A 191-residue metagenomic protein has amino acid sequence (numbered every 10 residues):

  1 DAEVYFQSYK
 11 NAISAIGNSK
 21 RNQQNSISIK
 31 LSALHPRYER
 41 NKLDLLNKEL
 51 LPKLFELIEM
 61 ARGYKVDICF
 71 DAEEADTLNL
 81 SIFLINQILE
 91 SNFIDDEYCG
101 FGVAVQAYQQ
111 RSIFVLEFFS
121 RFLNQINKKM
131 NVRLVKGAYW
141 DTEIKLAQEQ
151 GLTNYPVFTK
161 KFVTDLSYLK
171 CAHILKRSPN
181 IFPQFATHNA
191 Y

Functional and structural regions predicted by a protein language model:
D1-Y191: Positively charged, amphipathic and often flexible ligand-engagement surfaces
